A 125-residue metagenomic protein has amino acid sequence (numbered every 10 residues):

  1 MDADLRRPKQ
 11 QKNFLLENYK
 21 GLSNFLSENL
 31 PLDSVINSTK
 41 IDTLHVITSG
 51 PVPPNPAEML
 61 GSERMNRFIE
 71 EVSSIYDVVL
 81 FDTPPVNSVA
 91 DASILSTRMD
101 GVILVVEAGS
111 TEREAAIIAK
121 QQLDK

Functional and structural regions predicted by a protein language model:
M1-K125: P-loop NTP-binding module
